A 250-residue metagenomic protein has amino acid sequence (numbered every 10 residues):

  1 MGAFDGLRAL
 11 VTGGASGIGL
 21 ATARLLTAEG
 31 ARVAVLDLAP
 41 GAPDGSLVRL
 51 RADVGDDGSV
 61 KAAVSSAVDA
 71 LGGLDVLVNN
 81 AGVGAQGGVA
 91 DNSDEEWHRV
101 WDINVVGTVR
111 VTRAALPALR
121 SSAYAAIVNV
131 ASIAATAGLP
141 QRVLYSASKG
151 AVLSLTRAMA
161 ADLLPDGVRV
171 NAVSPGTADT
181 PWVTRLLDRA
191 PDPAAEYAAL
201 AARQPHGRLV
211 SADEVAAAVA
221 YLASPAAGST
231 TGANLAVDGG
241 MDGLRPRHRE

Functional and structural regions predicted by a protein language model:
V78, L164, R169, T230-G232: Short, small/polar-rich loop/turn modules that mediate ligand/substrate recognition or access, typified
G88-V89, S93-W101, L200: Substrate-binding pocket helix/loop in short-chain dehydrogenase/reductase
T112, S148, T156: Active-site helix of classical SDR
P117, A161-P165, G228: Alpha-helical segment proximal to the catalytic Tyr-Lys
S132: Residue(s) in the substrate-gating loop at a strand-loop-helix junction that position the organic substrate next
A137, T231-E250: Short C-terminal tail/terminal secondary-structure segment of NAD(P)H-dependent dehydrogenase/reductase domains
A172, T180, A194-T230, L235-G239: C-terminal helical subdomain
